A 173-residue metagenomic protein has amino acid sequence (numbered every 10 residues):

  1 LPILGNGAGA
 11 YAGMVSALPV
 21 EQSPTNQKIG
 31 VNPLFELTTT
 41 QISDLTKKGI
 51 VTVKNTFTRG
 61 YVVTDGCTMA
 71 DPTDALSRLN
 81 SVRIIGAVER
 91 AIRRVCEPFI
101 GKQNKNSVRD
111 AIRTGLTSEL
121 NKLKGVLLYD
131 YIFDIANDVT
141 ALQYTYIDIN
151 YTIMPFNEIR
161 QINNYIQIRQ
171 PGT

Functional and structural regions predicted by a protein language model:
L1-T173: Structured, hydrophobic secondary-structure cores that serve as assembly/anchoring elements
